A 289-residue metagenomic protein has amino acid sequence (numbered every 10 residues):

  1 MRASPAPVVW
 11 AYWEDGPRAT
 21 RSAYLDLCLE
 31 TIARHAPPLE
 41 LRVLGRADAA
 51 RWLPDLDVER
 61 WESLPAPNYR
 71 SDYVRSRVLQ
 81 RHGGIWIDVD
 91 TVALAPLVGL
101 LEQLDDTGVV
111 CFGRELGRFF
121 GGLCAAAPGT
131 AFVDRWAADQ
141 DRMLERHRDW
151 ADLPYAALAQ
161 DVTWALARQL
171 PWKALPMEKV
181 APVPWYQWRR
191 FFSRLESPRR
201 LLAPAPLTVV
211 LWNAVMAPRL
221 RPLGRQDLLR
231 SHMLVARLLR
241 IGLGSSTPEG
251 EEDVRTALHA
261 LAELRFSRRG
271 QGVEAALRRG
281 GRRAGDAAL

Functional and structural regions predicted by a protein language model:
M1-D72, I87-L289: Glycosyltransferase-associated regions of secretory-pathway enzymes, highlighting luminal stem/catalytic domains
Y73-G83: Small-residue hinge/turn detector
